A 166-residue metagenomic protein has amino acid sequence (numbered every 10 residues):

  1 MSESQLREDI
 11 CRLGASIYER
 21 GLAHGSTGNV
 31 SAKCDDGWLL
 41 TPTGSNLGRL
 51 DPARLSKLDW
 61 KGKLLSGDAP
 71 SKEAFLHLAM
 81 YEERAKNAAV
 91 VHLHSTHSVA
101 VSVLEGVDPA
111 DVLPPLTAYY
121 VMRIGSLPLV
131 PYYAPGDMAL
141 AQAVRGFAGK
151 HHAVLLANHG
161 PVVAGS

Functional and structural regions predicted by a protein language model:
M1-S166: Glycine-rich flexible loops
